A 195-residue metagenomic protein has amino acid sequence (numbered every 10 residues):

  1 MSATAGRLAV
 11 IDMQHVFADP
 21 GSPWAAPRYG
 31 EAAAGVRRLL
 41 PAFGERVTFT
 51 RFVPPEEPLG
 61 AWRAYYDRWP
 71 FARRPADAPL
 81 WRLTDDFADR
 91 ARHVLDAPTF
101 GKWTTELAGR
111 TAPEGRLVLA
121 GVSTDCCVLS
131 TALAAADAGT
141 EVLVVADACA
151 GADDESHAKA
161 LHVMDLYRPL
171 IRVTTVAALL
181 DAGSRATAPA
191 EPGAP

Functional and structural regions predicted by a protein language model:
M1-R7, A42, F71-P195: Active-site-adjacent betaalpha module
T4-G6, G21-V53: A short alpha/beta connector and helix-capping loop motif
R7-M13: N-terminal nucleotide-binding beta1-loop-alpha1 segment
Q14-P20: Short acidic, Gly/Ser-rich segments with clustered Asp/Glu that frequently serve as metal-coordination loops in enzyme
H15, P54, A150: Short, glycine/acidic-enriched loop or turn micro-motifs at the edges of active sites
A18, E57, D153: Conserved protein kinase catalytic core
E56-P75: Acidic/polar short surface loop at catalytic or gating sites that assists cofactor/ion binding and chemistry
